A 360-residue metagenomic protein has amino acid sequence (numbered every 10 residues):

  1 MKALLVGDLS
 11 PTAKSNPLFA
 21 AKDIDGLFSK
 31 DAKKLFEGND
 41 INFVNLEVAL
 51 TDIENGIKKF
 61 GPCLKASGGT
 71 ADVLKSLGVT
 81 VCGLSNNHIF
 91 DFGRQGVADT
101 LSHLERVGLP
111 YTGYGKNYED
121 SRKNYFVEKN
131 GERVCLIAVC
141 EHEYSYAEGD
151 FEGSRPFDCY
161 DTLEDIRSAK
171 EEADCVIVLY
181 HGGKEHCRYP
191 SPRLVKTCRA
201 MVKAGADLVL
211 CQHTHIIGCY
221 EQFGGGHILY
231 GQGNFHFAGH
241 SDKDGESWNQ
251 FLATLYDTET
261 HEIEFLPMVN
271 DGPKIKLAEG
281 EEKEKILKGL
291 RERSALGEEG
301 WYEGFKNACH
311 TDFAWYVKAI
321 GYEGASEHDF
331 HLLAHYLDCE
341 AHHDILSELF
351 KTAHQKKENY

Functional and structural regions predicted by a protein language model:
M1-S85, G93: N-terminal catalytic scaffold of extracellular/periplasmic and nuclease hydrolases that process anionic headgroups
L5-G7, N42-E47, L77-N87, P110-G115 (+3 more regions): Active-site neighborhood of phospho(di)ester-bond hydrolases with catalytic His/Asp-centered motifs
T12-K14, L50-I53, N87-L101, Y118-K123 (+4 more regions): Active-site environment of divalent metal-dependent phosphoester hydrolases
K14-K30, L64-K65, N124, E128-V176 (+2 more regions): Binuclear metal-dependent hydrolase catalytic cores centered on His/Asp/Glu-rich metal-binding motifs
P17, E246-Y360: A short C-terminal boundary segment appended to hydrolase-like catalytic domains
N39-T51, I166-Y189: Short acidic, glycine-rich surface-loop motifs adjacent to enzyme active sites
I53-K75, C175-D207: Active-site-proximal segments of metal-dependent phosphoesterases and phosphodiesterases across multiple
G78-V81, P192-F251: Conserved beta-sheet core of the metallophosphoesterase superfamily
